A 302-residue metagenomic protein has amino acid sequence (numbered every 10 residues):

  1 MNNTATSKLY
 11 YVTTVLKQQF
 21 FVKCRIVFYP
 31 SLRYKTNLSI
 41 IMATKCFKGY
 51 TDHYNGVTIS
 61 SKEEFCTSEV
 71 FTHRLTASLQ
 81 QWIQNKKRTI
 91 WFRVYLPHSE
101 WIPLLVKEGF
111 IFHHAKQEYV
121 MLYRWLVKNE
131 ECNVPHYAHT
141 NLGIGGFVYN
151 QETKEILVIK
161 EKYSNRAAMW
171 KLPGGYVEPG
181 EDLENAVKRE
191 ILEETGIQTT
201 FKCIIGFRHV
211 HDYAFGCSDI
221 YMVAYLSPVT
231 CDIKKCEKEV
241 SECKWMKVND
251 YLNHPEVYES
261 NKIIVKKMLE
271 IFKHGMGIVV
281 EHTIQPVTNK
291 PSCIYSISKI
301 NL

Functional and structural regions predicted by a protein language model:
S7-L16, V22, I26-G49, Y54-T58 (+5 more regions): Nudix hydrolase/Nudix homology domain
S78-K86: Conserved acyl-CoA
N85-V94: Conserved GNAT acetyl-CoA-binding A-motif
W101-G145: Acidic, metal-coordinating catalytic segment for phosphate/diphosphate chemistry, firing primarily on the Nudix
M121, V158, V223-Y225, W245: Conserved hydrophobic/aromatic beta-strand scaffold that supports enzyme active sites
W125, N150-T153, V210-I233, V248 (+1 more regions): Active-site-adjacent beta-strand/loop module that shapes the phosphate/pyrophosphate-binding cleft
L126-K171, T199, C203-G206: N-terminal strand-loop-strand
K171-I204, A224-Y225, D232, K247: The catalytic Nudix box helix
